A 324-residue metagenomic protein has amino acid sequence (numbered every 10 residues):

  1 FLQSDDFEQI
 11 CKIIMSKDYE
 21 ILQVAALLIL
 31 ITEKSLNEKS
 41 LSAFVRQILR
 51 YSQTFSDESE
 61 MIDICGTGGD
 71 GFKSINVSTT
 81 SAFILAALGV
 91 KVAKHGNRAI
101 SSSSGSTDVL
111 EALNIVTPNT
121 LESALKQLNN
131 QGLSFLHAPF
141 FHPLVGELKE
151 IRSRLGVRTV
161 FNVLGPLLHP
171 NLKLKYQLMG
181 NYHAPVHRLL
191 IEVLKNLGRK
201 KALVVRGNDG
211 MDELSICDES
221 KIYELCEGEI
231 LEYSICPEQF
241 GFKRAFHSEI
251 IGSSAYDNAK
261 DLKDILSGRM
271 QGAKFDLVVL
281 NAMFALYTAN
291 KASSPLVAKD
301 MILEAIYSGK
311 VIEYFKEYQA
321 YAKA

Functional and structural regions predicted by a protein language model:
F1-S42, L49-D57, L277-V278: N-terminal glycine-rich anion-binding loops that anchor highly charged ligand groups
Q3, E20-I21, N37, K91 (+3 more regions): Helix N-cap / loop-to-helix initiation motif
Q23-V24, A93-H95, V204: Short beta-strand segments at enzyme active-site cores
A26, S42-A43, S123-Q127, V205 (+1 more regions): Beta-strand segments within the central parallel beta-sheet cores of soluble alpha/beta enzyme folds
A26, T80-I84, L277, N281-F284: Short amphipathic alpha-helical face segments that pack within enzyme cores and frequently flank/anchor catalytic
L28, I75-Q131: A glycine-rich phosphate/pyrophosphate-binding beta-strand-loop-alpha-helix module
S35-I100: Active-site cofactor/substrate anionic-group-binding motifs, chiefly glycine- and Lys/Arg-rich phosphate-binding loops
R50-Q53, S74, G89, E111-P118 (+1 more regions): Glycine-rich anion-binding loops and their surrounding alpha/beta cores
